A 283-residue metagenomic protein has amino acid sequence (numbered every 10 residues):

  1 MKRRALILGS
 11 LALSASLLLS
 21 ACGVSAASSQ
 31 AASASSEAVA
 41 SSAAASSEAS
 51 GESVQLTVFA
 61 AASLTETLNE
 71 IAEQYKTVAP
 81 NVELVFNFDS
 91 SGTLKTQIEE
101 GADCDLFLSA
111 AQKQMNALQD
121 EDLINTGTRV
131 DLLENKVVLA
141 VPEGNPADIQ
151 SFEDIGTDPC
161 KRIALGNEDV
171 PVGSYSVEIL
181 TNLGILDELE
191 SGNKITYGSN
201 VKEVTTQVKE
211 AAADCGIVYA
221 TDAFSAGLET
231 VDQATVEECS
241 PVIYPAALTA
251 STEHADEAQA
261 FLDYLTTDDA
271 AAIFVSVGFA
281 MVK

Functional and structural regions predicted by a protein language model:
M1-A12: Bacterial N-terminal signal peptides that target proteins for export
L17-A21: C-terminal motif of bacterial Sec signal peptides marking the signal peptidase cleavage site
G23-E73, G92, E99, A111-Q112 (+3 more regions): Exported/periplasmic ABC-transporter solute-binding proteins
L56, V82-L84, V137: Conserved beta-strand core positions
E73-F86: Signal peptide-proximal N-terminal region of secreted/periplasmic/extracellular or secretory-lumen proteins
F88-K95, C104-L118: Ligand-binding clamshell of periplasmic/extracellular solute-binding protein-like
D122-V130: Central helical "cap/lid" subdomain
